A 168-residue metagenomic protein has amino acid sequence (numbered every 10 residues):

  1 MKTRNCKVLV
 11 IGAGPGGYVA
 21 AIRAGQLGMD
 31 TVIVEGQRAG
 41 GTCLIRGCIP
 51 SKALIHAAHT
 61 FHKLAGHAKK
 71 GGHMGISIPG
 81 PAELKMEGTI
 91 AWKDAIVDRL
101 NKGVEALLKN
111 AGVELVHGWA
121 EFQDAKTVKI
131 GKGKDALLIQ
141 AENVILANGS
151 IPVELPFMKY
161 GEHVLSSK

Functional and structural regions predicted by a protein language model:
K2-C6, I22-M29, V34-K168: Glycine-rich flavin
G12-P15, G36-Q37: Glycine-rich Rossmann-fold phosphate-binding loop(s) that bind the pyrophosphate of adenine dinucleotide cofactors
Y18: Residues forming the Rossmann-fold NAD(P)(H) cofactor-binding site
